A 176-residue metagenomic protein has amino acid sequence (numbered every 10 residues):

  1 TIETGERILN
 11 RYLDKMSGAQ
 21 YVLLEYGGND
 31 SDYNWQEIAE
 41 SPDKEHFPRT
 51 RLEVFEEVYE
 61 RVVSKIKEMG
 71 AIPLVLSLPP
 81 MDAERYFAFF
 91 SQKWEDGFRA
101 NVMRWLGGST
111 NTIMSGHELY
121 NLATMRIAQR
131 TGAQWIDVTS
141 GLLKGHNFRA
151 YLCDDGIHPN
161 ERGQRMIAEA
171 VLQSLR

Functional and structural regions predicted by a protein language model:
T1-E6: Acidic-and-aromatic substrate-binding clefts and catalytic sites of carbohydrate-active enzymes
R7-R176: Alpha-helical cap/lid subdomain in secreted, periplasmic, or secretory-pathway luminal O-acyl-processing enzymes
